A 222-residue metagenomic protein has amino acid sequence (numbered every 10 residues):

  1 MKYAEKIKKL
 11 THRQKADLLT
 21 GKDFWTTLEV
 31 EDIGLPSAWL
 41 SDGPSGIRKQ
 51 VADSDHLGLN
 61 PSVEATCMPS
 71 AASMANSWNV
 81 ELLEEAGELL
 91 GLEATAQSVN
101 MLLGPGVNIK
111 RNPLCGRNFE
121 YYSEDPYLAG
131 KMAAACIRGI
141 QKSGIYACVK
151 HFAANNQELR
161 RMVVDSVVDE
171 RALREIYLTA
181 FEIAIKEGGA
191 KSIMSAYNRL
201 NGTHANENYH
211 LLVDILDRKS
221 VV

Functional and structural regions predicted by a protein language model:
M1-V222: Glycoside hydrolase catalytic-domain context in secreted enzymes
